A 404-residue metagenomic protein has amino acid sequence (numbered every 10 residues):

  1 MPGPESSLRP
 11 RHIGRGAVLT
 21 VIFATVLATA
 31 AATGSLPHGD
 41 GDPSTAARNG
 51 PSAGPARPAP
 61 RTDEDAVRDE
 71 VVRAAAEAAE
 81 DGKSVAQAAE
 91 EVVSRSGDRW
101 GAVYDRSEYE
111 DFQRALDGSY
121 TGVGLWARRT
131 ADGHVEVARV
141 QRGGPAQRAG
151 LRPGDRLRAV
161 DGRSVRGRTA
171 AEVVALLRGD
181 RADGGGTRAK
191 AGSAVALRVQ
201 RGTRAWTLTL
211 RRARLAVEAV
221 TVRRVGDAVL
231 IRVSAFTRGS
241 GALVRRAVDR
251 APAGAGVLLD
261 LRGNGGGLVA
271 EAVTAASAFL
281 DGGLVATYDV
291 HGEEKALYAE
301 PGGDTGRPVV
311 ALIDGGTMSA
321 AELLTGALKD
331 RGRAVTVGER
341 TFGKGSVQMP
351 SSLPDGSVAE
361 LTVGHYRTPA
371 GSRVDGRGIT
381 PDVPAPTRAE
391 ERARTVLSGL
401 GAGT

Functional and structural regions predicted by a protein language model:
M1-Q87, W100, R128-R129, R232-A253 (+4 more regions): C-terminal recognition in membrane/secretory proteostasis and scaffolding
A31-G39, R73-D132, A194, G202-T207: Extended, small/polar residue-biased N-terminal targeting/export presequences and adjacent propeptide/linker tracts
R68-A75, V85-V93, G97-W100, Q113 (+9 more regions): Extracytoplasmic/secreted envelope proteins and their assembly/folding machinery, especially bacterial periplasmic
A88, V92, L125, A146 (+7 more regions): Terminal peptide-recognition signature
A146-A171, L258-D260: Conserved PDZ fold ligand-binding element
P153-G154, A191, D281, D355 (+1 more regions): Short, flexible surface segments
A159-R198, E271, G345, P350: PDZ domains, with a preference for the canonical peptide-binding region formed by the helix
S193-G343, Q348: Cleft-lining beta-strand/loop regions that shape enzyme active-site pockets
